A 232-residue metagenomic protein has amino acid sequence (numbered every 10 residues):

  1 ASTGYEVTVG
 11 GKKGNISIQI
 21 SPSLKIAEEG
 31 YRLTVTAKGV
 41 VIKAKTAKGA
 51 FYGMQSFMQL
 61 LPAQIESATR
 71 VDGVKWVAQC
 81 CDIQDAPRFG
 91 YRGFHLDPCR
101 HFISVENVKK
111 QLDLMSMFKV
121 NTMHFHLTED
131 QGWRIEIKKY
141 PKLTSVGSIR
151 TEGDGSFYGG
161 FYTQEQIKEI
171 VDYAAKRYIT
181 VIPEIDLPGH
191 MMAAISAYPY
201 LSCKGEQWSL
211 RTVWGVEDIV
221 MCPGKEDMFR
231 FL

Functional and structural regions predicted by a protein language model:
A1-F89: Contiguous, structured surface segment used for ligand recognition
P87-L232: Substrate-binding cleft of carbohydrate-active enzyme catalytic domains
